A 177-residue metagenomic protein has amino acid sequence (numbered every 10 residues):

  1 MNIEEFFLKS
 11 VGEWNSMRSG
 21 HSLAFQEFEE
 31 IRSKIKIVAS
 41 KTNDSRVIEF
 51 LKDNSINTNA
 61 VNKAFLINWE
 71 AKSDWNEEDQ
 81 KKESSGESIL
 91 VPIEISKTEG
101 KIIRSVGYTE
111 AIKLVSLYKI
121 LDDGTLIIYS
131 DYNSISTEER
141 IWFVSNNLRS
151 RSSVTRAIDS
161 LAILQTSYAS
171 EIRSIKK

Functional and structural regions predicted by a protein language model:
M1: Active-site-proximal cofactor/substrate-binding loop regions of enzyme domains
E4-K177: Soluble ligand-binding/transfer domains with enclosed cavities or grooves
